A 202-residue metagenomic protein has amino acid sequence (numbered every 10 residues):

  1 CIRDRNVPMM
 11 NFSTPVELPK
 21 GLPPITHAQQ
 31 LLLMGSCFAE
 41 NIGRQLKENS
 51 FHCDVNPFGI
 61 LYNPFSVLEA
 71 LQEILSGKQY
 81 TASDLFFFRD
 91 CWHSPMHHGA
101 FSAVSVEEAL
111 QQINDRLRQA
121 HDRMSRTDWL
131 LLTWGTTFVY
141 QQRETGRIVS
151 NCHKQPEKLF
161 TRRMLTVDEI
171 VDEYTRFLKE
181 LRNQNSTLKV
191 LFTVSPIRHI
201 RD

Functional and structural regions predicted by a protein language model:
C1-I2: Short, small-residue-biased leader/transition segments that mark boundaries at the very start of proteins
R5-N6: Short, positively charged and aromatic/hydrophobic N-terminal segments
M9-N11, N151-C152: Active-site-adjacent bridging/hinge elements
M10-S125: Basic, amphipathic N-terminal segments that precede the first structured/catalytic domain
A100-D202: Alpha-helical cap/lid subdomain in secreted, periplasmic, or secretory-pathway luminal O-acyl-processing enzymes
